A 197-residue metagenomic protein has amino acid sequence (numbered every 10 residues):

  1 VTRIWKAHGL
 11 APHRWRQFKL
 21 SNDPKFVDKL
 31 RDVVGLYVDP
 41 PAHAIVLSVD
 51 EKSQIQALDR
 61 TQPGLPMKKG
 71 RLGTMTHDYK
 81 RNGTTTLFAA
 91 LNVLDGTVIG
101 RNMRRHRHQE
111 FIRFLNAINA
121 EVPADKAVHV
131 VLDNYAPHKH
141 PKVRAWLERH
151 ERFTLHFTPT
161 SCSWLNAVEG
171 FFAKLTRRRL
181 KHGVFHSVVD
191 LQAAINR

Functional and structural regions predicted by a protein language model:
V1, S48-D50, A90, G96 (+6 more regions): Mobile genetic element proteins and their domesticated derivatives, centered on retroelements and DNA transposons
V1-N22, I45, E51-Q54: Conserved short alpha-helical interface segments
L10-A11, K52-I55, V93-D95, Y135-P137 (+1 more regions): Short, solvent-exposed loop/turn segments at secondary-structure junctions
L30-N116: Extended, low-complexity cationic-aromatic segments
G73-Y79, H150-A167, G183-F185: RNase H-like polynucleotidyl transferase catalytic core
V98, V168-A194: Active-site proximal helix-loop segment of RNase H-like, two-metal nucleases, encompassing DDE(D)
D125-H138, N166: Acidic/histidine-rich, metal-coordinating catalytic segments
H140-R149: Short, aromatic/basic amphipathic alpha-helical patches
